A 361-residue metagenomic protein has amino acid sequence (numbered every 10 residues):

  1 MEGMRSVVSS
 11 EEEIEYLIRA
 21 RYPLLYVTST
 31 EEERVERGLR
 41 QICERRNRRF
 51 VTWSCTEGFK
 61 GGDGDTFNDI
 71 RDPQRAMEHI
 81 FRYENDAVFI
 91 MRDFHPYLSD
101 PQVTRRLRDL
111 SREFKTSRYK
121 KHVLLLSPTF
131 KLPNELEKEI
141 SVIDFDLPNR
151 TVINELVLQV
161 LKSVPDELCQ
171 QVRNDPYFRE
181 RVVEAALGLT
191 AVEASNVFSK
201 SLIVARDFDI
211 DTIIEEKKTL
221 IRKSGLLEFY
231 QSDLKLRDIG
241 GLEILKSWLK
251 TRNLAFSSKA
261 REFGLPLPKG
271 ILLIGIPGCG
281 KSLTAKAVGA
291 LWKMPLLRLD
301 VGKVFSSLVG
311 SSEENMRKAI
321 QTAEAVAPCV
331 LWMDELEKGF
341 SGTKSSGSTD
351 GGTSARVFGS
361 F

Functional and structural regions predicted by a protein language model:
E2-E15, R19-R21, T28-S29, F229-K250 (+1 more regions): Dynamic helix-loop-helix/coil hinge segments at AAA+ ATPase domain boundaries and subdomain interfaces
R21-L24, G64, K138-I143, E167-L168 (+2 more regions): Short hinge/gating elements
L25, R45-K121, P128-K131, E137-S141 (+2 more regions): Walker A/P-loop NTP-binding motif of AAA+ ATPase domains
T28-E31, G38-L39, C43-R45: N-terminal-proximal low-complexity accessory segments that begin disordered and transition into the first
R34, T190, G280: Conserved glycine(s) of the Walker
E36-L39, A285: Post-Walker A alpha-helix
N134, R206-L236: Conserved ASCE P-loop NTPase core motifs with emphasis on AAA+ ATPases
I153, K162-K218: Conserved AAA+ ATPase small/helical "lid" subdomain
